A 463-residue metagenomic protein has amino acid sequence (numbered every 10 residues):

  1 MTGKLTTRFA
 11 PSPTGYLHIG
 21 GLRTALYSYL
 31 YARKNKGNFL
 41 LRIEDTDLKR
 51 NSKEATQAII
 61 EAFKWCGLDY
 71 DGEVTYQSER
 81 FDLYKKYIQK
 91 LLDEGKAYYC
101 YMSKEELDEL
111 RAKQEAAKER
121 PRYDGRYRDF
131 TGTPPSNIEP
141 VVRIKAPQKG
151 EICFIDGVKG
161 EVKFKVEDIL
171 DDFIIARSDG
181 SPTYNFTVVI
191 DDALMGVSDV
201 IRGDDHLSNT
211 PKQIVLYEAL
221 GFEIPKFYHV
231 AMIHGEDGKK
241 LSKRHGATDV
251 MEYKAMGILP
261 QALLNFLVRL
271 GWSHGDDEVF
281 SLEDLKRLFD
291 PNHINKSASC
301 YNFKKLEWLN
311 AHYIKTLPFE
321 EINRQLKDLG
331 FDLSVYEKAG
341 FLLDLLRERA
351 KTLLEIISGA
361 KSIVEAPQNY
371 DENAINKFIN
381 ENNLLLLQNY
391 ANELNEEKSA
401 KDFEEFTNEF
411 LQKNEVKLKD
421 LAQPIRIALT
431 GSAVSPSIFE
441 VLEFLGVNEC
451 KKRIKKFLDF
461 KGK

Functional and structural regions predicted by a protein language model:
M1-A116, N209-F222: N-terminal Rossmann-like or analogous alpha/beta NTP/dinucleotide-binding catalytic cores that position adenine
T7-P13, L41-D45, M195-V200, N408 (+1 more regions): Glycine- and acidic
A10-S12, E139, Q423: Hydrophobic alpha-helix-in-membranes signature
L17, L22-R23, P182, D205 (+2 more regions): Gly/Ser/Thr-rich beta-alpha loop segments that engage phosphate groups in nucleotides
N51-K53, Q57, G67, Y76 (+4 more regions): Conserved nucleotide- and phosphate/pyrophosphate-binding catalytic cores in adenylate/nucleotidyl-handling enzymes
Y98-H229, H234-L241, D249, H274: Active-site cores that bind ATP or allylic diphosphates and position pyrophosphate for catalysis
